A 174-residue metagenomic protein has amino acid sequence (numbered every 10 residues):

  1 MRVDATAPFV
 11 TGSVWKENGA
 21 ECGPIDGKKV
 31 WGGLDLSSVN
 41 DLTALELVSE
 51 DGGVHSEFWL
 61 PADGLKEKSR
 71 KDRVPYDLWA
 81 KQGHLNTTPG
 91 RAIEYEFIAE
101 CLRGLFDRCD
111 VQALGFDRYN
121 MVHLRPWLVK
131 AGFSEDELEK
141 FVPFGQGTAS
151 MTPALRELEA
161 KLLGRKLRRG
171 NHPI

Functional and structural regions predicted by a protein language model:
M1-G32: ATPase catalytic-site recognition across NTP-hydrolyzing enzymes
R2-T6, S38-T43, G53-V54, D63-K66 (+2 more regions): Flexible loop/turn segments at secondary-structure boundaries
E17-C22, V30-L36, A99-L105, V111-A113 (+1 more regions): Generic recognition of flexible, low-complexity loop/linker segments
I25-H55: Gly/Thr-rich phosphate-binding beta-strand-loop-beta motif of the actin/hexokinase/Hsp70
T43, E96-R103, V122, P126 (+3 more regions): Feature representing long, continuous alpha-helical segments
V48-A113: Nucleic-acid-processing active sites and adjacent nucleic-acid-binding tracks, predominantly divalent metal-dependent
G83, A131-I174: Metal-dependent DNA phosphodiester-chemistry modules and their immediately adjacent helices/loops in DNA-processing
Q112-F116, V142-P143: Short catalytic-loop micro-motif centered on adjacent basic/acidic residues
